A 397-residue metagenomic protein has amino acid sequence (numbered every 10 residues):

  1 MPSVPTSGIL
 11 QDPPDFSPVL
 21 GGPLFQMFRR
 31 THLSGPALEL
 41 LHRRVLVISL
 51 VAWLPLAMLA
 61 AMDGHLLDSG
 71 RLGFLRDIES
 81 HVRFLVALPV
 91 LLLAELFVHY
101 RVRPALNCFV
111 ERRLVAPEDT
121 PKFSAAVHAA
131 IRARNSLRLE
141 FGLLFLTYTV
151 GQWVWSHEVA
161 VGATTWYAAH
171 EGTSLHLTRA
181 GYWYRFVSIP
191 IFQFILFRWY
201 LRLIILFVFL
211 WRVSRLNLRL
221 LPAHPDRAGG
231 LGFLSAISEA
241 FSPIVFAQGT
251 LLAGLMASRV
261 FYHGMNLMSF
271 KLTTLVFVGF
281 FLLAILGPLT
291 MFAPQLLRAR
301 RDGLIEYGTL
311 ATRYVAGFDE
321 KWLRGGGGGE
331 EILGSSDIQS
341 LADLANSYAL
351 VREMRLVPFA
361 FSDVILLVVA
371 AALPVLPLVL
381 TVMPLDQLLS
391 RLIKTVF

Functional and structural regions predicted by a protein language model:
P2-L221: Transmembrane-helix bundle segments that line or gate the permeation/cavity pathway in multi-pass membrane proteins
L33-L54, P121-G151, Y182-S188, A223-G249 (+1 more regions): Loop-to-transmembrane boundary segments
A57, A61, P104-C108, R112 (+11 more regions): Generic, well-ordered alpha-helical scaffold segments in large soluble proteins
H65, G70-L75, T147-L177, M256-L275 (+1 more regions): Hydrophobic alpha-helical transmembrane segments and immediately flanking/interface helices in integral membrane
L85, R185-R202, L272-F292, A371-T381: Alpha-helical membrane-embedded segments
C108-A126, T165-T173, F207-L234, A293-E330 (+1 more regions): Juxtamembrane inter-helical linkers in multi-pass membrane proteins
S238-L310, Y314: Long, well-ordered mid-to-C-terminal structural blocks that present hydrophobic/aromatic surfaces
V379-F397: Juxtamembrane boundary at the C-terminal end of a transmembrane helix
